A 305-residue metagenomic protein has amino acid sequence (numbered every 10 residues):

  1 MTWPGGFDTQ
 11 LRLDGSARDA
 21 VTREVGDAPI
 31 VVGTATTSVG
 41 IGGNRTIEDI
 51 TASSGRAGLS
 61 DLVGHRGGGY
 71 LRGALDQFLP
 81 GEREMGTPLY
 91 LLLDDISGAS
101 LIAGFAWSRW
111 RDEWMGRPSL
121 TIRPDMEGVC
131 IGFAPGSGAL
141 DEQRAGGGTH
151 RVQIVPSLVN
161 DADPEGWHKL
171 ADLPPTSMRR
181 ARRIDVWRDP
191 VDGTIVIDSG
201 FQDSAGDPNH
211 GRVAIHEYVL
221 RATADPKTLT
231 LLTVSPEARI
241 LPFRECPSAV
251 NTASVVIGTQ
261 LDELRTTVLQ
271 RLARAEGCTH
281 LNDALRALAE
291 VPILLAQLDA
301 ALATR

Functional and structural regions predicted by a protein language model:
M1-S157, D203-R305: Active-site- and interface-proximal helix/loop "cap" or "latch" segments in soluble metabolic and energy-transducing
G138-A214: Long, positively charged binding patches that form subdomain-scale interaction surfaces for polyanionic ligands
